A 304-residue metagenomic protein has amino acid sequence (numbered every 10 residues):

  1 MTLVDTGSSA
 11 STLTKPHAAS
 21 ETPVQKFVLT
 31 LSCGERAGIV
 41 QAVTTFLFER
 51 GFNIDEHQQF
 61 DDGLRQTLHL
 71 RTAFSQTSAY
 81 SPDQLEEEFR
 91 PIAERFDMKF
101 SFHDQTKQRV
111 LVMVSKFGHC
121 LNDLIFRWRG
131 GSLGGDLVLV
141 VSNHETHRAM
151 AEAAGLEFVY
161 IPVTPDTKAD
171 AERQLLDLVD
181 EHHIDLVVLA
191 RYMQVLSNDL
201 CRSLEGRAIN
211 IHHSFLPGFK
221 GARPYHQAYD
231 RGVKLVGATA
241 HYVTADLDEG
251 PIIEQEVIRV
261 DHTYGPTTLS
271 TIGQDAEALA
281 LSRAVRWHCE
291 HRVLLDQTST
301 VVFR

Functional and structural regions predicted by a protein language model:
T2-Q108: A conserved regulatory-domain signal marking ACT and ACT-like small-molecule sensing domains and adjacent regulatory
C33, V114, V141-S142: Short beta-strand/turn micro-motifs composed of small residues that flank or help shape donor/cofactor-binding pockets
N53, K99, D136, E157-V159 (+1 more regions): Conserved beta-strand segments of alpha/beta enzyme cores
L111-C120: Short, glycine-rich nucleotide/cofactor-binding loops
H119-G130: Histidine-anchored nucleotide/phosphate-binding helix
G135-T146: Short internal beta-strands
H144, T167, A171, D185-R304: Donor/substrate-binding cores of folate-linked one-carbon enzymes
E152, L156-H182: Adenosine-nucleotide cofactor-binding segment
